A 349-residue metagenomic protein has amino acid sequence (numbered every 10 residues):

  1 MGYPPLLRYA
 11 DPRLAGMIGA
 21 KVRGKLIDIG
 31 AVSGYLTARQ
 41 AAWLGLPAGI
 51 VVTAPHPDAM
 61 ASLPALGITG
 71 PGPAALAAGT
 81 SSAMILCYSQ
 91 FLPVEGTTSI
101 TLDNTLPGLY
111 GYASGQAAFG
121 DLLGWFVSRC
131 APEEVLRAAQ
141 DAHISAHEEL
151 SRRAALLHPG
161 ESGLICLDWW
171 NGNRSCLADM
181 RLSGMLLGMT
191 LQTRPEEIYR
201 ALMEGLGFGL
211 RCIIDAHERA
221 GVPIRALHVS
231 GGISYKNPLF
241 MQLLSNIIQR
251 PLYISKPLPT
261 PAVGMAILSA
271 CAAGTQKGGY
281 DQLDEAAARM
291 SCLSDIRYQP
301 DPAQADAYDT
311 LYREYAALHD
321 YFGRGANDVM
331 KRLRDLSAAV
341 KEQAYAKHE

Functional and structural regions predicted by a protein language model:
M1-R8, A15-G16, G120-V127, A131: Extended catalytic-interface subdomain
P5-G19, A42-L44, I213-R225: Phosphate/pyrophosphate-binding loops at sites that engage ATP/ADP/AMP, CoA/4′-phosphopantetheine, polyphosphate
G16-Y35, L44-T53, A65: Accessory "access/gating" subregions that flank catalytic or transport cores
V22, P47-A48, T69-G72, T80 (+3 more regions): Short, well-ordered loop/turn elements at secondary-structure boundaries
I27-A38, A54, L86-E349: Glycine/Thr-rich phosphate-binding loops that ligate phosphate moieties of nucleotide and other phosphorylated ligands
T37-L46, H56-P73: Conserved phosphate-binding catalytic cores of ATP/NTP-utilizing and phosphoryl-transfer enzymes
A61-A65, L76, S82-L86, C166: Short beta-strand scaffold segments in enzyme catalytic cores
A74-L76, H228: Conserved beta-strand elements of the Class I
